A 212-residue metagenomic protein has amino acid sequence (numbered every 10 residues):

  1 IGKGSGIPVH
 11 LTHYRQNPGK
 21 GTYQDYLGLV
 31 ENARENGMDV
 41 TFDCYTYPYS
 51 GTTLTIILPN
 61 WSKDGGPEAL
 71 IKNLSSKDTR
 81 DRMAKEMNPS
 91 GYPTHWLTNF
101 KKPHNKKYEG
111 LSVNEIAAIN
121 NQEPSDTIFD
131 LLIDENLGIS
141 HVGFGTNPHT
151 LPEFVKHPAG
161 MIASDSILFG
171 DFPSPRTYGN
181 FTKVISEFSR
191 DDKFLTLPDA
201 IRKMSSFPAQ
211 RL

Functional and structural regions predicted by a protein language model:
K3, I7-K193: Active-site neighborhoods of metal-dependent hydrolases
F194-L197, R202: Extended C-terminal subregions enriched in glycine
K203-P208: Mid-to-C-terminal alpha-helical segments outside catalytic/metal-binding sites
Q210-L212: Short, intrinsically disordered, charge-balanced linker/junction segments flanking boundaries in proteins
